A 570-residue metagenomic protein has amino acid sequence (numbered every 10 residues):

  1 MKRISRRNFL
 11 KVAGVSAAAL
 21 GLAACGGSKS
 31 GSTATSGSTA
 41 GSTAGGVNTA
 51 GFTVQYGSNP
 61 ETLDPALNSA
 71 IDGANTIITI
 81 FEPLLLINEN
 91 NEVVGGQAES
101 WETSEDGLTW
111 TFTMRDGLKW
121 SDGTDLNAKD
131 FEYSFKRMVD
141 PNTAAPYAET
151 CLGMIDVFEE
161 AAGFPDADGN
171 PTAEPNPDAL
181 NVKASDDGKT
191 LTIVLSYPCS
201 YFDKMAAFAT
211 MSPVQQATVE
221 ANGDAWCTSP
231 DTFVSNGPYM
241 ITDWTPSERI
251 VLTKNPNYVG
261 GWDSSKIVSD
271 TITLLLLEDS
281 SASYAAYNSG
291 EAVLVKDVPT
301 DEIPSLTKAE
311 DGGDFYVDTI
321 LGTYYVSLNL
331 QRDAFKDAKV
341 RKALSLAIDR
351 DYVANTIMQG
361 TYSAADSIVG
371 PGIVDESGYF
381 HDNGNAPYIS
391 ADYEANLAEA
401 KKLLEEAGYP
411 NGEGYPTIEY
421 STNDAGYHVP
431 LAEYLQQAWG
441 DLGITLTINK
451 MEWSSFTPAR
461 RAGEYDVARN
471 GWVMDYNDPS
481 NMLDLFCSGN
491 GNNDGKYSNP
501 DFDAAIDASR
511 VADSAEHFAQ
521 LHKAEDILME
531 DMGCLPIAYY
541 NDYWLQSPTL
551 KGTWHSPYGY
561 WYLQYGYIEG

Functional and structural regions predicted by a protein language model:
V15, T245, A347-F380, G426-Q436 (+1 more regions): Detector for C-terminal structural segments
Q55-E105, V234: N-terminal lobe/hinge region of extracytoplasmic solute-binding protein
N88, E92, A167, P177 (+4 more regions): Gly/Pro-rich hinge or "lid" segments in bacterial periplasmic/extracellular proteins
N88, T253-V259, I320-A343, A347 (+2 more regions): A bilobed periplasmic-binding-protein/Venus flytrap-type ligand-binding module shared by bacterial periplasmic
E99-G153, T192, A334-K336: Aromatic- and charge-enriched surface segment that lines or borders ligand/interaction sites
T113, E132, V139, T143-A217 (+1 more regions): Surface-exposed binding/hinge segments that line and control ligand-binding clefts or catalytic entry sites
F208, D224, N257-S305, T445: Ligand-site clamp/hinge motif
Y239, S363-E406, A425-V429: Structural transition elements
